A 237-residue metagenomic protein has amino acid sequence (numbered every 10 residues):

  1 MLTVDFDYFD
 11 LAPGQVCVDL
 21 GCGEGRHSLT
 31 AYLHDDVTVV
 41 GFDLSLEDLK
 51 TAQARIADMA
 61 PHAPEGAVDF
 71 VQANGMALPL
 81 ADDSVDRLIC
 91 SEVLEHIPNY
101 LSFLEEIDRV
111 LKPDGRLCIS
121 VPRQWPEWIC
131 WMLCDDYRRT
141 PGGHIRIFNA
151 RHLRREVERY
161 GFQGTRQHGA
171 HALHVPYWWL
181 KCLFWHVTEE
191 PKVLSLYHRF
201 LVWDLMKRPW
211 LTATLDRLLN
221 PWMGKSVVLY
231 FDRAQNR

Functional and structural regions predicted by a protein language model:
L2-I129, H152, L229-R233: Conserved SAM-binding loop
Q53, I129-L133, Y177-K181: Short aromatic-enriched loop/helix-cap "lid" or pocket-rim segments at secondary-structure transitions that line
A57-M59, D135-R138, C182-H186: Short, hinge-like loop/turn segments at secondary-structure boundaries
G75, G143, F148, S226: A conserved catalytic-core signature of glycosyltransferases
I97, R146-I147, P221-W222: Short, solvent-exposed loop/helix junctions and linker helices that flank or host conserved functional motifs
P122-R146, R155-E156: Short, glycine-/aromatic-enriched active-site segment of Class I SAM-dependent methyltransferases
F162-A172: Conserved S-adenosyl-L-methionine
H171-R237: A C-terminal cap/extension of S-adenosyl-L-methionine-dependent methyltransferases that defines the acceptor-substrate
